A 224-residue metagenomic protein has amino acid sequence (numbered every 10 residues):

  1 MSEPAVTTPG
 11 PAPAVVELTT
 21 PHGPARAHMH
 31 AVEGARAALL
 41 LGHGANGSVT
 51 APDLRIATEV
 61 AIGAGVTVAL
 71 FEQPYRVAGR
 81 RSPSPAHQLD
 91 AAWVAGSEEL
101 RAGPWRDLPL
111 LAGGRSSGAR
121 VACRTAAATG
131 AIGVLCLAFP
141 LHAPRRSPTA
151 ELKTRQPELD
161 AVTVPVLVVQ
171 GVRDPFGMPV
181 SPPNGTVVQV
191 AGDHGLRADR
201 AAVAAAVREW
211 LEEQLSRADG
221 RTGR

Functional and structural regions predicted by a protein language model:
V16-L108, V121, R155, Q189: Serine-hydrolase catalytic machinery in alpha/beta-hydrolase-like enzymes
V49, Q170-G171, P175-S181: Conserved alpha/beta-hydrolase "acid-adjacent" motif
L111-A112, V134: Conserved alpha/beta-hydrolase fold motif
G114-A122: Gly/Ala-rich beta-loop-alpha elbow adjacent to hydrolase catalytic centers
V121-T125, R145: Hydrolases whose catalytic domains are alpha/beta-hydrolase-1, hotdog thioesterase, or metallo-beta-lactamase-like
G130-H142: A conserved short beta-strand
A161-V162, V168-Q170: Short beta-strand/loop motif that positions the catalytic acidic residue of the alpha/beta-hydrolase fold
G192-A206: Catalytic histidine-centered segment of alpha/beta-hydrolase-like enzymes
